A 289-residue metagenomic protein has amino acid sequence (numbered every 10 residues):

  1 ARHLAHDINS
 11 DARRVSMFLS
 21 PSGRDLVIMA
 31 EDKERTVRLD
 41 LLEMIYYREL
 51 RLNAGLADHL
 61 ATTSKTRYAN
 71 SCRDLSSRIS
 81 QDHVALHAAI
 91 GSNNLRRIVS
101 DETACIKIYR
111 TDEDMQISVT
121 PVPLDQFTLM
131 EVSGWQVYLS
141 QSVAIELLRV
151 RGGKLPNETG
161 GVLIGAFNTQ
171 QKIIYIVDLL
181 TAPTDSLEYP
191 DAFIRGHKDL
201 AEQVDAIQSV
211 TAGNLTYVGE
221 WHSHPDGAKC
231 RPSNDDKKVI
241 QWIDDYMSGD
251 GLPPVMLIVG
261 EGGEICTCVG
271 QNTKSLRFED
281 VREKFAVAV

Functional and structural regions predicted by a protein language model:
A1-S133, I240, M247: Glycine-rich phosphate/adenylate-binding loop
R13-M17, W221, V255-L257: Hydrophobic/aromatic beta-strand patches that form the interior of the parallel beta-sheet core in alpha/beta enzyme
R14, R96, R151, D185 (+1 more regions): Functionally constrained cores in energy, signaling, and assembly domains
L52-L56, S223, V259-E261: Short loop/turn motifs enriched for small/polar and acidic residues
V122-Y217, P225-V289: Conserved beta-strand-loop surface patch within small alpha/beta domains used for substrate/adaptor or ligand engagement
